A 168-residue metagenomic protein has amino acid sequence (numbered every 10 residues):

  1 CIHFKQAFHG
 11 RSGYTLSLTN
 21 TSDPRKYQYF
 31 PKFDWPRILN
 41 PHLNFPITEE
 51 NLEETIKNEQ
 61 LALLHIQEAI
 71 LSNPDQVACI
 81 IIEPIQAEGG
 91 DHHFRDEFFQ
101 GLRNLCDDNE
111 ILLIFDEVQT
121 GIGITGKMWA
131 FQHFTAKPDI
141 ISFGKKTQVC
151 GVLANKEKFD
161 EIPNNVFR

Functional and structural regions predicted by a protein language model:
I2-R168: Conserved N-terminal phosphate-binding loop of PLP-dependent enzymes in the Aspartate aminotransferase
